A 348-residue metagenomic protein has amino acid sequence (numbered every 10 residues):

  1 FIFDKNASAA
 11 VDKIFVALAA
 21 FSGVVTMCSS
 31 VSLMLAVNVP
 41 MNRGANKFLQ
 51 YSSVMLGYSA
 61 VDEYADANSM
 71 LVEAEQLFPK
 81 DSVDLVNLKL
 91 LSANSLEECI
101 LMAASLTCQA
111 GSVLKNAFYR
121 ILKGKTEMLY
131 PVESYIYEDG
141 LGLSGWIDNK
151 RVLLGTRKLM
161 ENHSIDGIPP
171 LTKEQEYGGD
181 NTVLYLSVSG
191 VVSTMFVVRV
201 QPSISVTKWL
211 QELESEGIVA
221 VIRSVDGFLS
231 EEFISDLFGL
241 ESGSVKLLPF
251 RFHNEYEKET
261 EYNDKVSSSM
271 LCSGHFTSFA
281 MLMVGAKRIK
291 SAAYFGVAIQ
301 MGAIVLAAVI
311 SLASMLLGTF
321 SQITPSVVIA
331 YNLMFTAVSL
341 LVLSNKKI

Functional and structural regions predicted by a protein language model:
F1-L71, S269-I348: Hydrophobic alpha-helical transmembrane segments
V54-A60, G167-E174: Short, basic/aromatic recognition patches
V61-N87: Asp-based phosphoryl-transfer active-site loop
Y64-A67, D139, G178-D180: Short, small/polar residue-rich loop motifs at catalytic or cofactor-binding pockets
L71, L143-S144, T182-V188, I222-S224: Cytosolic beta-strand hydrophobic patch enriched in CBS
D81-K89, L154-L159, F196-V200: Short beta->alpha transition motifs characteristic of CBS
K89-D139, E161-H163, P170-E174: ATP-binding catalytic core of ATPases
I147-N149, V188-N332: Conserved ATP-binding TGD loop and adjacent catalytic N/P-domain core of P-type ATPases
